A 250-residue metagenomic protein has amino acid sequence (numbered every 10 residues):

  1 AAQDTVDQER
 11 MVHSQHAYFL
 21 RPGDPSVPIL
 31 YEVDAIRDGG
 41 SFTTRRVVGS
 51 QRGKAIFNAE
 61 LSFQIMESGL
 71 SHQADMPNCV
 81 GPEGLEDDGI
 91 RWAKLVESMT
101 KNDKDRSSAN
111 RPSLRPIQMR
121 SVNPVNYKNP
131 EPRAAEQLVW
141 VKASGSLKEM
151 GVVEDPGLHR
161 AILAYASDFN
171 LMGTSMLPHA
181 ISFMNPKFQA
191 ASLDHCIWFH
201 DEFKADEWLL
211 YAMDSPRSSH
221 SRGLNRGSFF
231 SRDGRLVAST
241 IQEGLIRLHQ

Functional and structural regions predicted by a protein language model:
A1-Q250: Terminal targeting signals and extreme-terminal segments of soluble enzymes
